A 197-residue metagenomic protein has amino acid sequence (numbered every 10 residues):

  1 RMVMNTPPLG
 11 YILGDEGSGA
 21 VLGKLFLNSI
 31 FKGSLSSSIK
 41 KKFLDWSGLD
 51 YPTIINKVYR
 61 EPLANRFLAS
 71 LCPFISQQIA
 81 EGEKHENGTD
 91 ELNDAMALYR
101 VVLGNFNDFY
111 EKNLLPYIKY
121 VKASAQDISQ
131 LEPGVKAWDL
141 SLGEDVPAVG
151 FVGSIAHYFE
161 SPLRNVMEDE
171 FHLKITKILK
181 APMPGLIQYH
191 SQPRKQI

Functional and structural regions predicted by a protein language model:
R1-K41: Phosphate-binding/catalytic loop of phosphoryl-transfer enzymes
L25-I197: ATP-binding/phosphotransfer module of carbohydrate and carboxylate kinases, centering on a glycine-rich
